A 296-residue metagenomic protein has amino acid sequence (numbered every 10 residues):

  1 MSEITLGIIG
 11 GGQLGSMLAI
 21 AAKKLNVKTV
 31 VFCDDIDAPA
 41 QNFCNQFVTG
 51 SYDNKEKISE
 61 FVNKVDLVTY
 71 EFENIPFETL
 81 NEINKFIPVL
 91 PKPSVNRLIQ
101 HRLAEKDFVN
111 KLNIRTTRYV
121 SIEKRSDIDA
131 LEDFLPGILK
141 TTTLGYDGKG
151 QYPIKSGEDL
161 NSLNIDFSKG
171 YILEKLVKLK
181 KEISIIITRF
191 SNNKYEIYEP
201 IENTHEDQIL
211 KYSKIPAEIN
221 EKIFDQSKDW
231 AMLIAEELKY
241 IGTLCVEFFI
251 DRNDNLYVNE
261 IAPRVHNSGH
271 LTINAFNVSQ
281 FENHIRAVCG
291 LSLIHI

Functional and structural regions predicted by a protein language model:
M1-Q100, A104: ATP-binding N-terminal substructure of ATP-dependent carboxylate-amine bond-forming enzymes
D35, E73, T142, L176 (+4 more regions): Anionic group-transfer/hydrolysis microenvironments
L98-I234: Active-site nucleotide/adenylate-binding loops and adjacent lid/helix of ATP-dependent enzymes
Q208-A217, A262-I273: Short, flexible active-site loops
K239-H270: Conserved metal-phosphate-binding beta-hairpin within the catalytic cores of diverse ATP-dependent phosphoryl-transfer
H266-C289: Gly/Ser/Thr-rich active-site loops/lids in small-molecule metabolic enzymes that frequently grip phosphoryl groups
I294-I296: Conserved small/polar residues in nucleotide/adenosyl-binding loops
